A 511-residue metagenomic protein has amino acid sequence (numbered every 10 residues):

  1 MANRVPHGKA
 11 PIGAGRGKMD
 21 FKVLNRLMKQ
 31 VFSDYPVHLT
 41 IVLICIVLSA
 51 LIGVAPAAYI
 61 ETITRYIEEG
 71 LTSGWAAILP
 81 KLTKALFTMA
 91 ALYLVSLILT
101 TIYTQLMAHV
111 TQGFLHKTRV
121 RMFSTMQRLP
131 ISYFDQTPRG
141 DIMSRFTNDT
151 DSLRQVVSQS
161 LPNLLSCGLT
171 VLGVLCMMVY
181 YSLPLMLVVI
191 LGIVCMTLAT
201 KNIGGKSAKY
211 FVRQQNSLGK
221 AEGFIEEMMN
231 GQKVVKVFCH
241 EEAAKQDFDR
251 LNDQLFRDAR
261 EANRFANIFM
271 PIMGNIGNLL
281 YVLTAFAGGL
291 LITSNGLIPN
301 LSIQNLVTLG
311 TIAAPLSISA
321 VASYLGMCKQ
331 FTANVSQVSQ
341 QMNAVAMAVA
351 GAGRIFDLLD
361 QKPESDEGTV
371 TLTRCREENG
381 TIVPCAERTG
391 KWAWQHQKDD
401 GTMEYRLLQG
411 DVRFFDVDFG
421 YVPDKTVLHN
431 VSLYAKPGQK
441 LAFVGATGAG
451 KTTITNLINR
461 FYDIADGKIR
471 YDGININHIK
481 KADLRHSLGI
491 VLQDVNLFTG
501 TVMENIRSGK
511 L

Functional and structural regions predicted by a protein language model:
M1-G53, E68-T88, Y103-M107, T111 (+6 more regions): Membrane-integrated ABC transporters
G13-G17, I44, I52-E68, L92-R139 (+11 more regions): Juxtamembrane helix-loop junctions of ABC transporter transmembrane domains
N25, I44, L99, Y103 (+5 more regions): Hydrophobic alpha-helical transmembrane segments of ABC transporter permease domains
S33-P36, I131-S132, N148-V157, L161 (+7 more regions): An intracellular "coupling" helix at the cytosolic face of ABC transporter transmembrane type-1 domains
L39-L99, V179-P184, F286, T293-I318: Transmembrane helix-loop-helix hairpins at lipid-water interfaces of multipass membrane proteins, especially the type-1
T40, I44, T83, F87 (+8 more regions): Internal alpha-helical transmembrane segments of multi-pass membrane proteins, especially GPCRs
G70-L71, M177-L191, F265-G353, L358-L359 (+1 more regions): Helix-loop-helix
W75, C375-L511: ABC-type nucleotide-binding domain
